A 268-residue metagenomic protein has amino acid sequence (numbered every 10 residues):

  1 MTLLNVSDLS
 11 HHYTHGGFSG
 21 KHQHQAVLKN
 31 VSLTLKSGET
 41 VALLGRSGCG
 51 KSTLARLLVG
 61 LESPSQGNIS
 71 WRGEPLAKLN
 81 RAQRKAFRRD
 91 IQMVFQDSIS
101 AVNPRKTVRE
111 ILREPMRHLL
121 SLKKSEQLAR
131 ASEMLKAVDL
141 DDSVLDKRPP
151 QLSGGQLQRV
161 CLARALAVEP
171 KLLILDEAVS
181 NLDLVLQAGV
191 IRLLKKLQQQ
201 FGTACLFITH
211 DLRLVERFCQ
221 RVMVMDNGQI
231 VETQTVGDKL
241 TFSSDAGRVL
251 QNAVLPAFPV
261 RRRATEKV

Functional and structural regions predicted by a protein language model:
S19-H22, L76-Q92, E110, H118 (+1 more regions): ABC ATPase NBD coupling module
V59: Helix-to-loop junction immediately C-terminal to a conserved catalytic motif
G67-P75: Conserved ABC transporter NBD signature motif
E126-S143, Q251-N252: Conserved ABC ATPase "signature" region
R148-L152, Q156: Conserved ABC ATPase signature
E169: Conserved catalytic motifs of ABC-family nucleotide-binding domains
N227-G228: Conserved ABC ATPase "signature" C-loop
